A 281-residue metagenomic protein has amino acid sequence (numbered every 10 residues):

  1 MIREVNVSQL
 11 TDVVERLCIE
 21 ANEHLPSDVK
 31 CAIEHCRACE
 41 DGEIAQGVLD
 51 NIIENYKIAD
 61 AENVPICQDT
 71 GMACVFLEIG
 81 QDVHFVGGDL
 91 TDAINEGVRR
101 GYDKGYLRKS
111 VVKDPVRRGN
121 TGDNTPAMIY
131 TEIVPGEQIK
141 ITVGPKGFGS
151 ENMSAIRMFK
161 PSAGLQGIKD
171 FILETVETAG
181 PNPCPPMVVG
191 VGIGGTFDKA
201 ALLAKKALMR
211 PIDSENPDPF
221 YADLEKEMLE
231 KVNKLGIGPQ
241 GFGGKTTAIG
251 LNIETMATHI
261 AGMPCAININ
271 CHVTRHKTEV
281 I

Functional and structural regions predicted by a protein language model:
M1-V191, T196-I281: Non-transmembrane, aqueous-exposed alpha-helical and coiled segments at domain scale
